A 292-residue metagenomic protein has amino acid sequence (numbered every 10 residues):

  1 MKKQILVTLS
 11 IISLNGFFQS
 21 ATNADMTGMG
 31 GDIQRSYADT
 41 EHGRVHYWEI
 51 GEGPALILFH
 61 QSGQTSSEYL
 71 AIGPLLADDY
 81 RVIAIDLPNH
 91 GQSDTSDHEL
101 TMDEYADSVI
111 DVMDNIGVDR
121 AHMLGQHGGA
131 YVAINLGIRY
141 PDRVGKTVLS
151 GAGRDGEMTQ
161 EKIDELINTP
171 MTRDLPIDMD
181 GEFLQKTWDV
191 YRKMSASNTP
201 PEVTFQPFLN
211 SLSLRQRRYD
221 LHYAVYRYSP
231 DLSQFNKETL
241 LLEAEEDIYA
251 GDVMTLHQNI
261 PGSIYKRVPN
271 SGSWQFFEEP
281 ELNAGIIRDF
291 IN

Functional and structural regions predicted by a protein language model:
K2-L56, D79-Y80, D119, G285-N292: Alpha/beta-hydrolase fold catalytic core
G43-Q92: Conserved HGGG/HGGXW glycine-rich cap/lid loop of the alpha/beta-hydrolase fold
E68-L70, S93-E99, M158-Q160, D252: Conserved catalytic-core motifs of eukaryotic protein kinase domains, centered on the activation segment
A84-G128: Active-site loop/oxyanion-hole signature of alpha/beta-hydrolase fold enzymes
I134, I138, K146-P176: Flexible "cap/lid" loop of the alpha/beta hydrolase fold
L214-Q258: Conserved serine/cysteine hydrolase catalytic core
H257-W274: Catalytic histidine neighborhood in serine/cysteine hydrolases with alpha/beta-hydrolase-type architecture
S271-P280, A284: Catalytic histidine-centered segment of alpha/beta-hydrolase-like enzymes
